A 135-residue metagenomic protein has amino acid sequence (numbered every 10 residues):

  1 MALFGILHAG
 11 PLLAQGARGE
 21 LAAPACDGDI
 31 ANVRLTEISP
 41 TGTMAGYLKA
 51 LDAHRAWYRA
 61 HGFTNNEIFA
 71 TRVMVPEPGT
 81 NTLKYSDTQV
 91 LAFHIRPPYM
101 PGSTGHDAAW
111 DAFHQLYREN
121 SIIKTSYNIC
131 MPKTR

Functional and structural regions predicted by a protein language model:
Q15-C26, A53-I68, N81-R135: An amphipathic, aromatic/His-enriched active-site/gating alpha helix that lines ligand/cofactor pockets
G16-T43: Immediate post-signal-peptide N-terminus of mature secreted/exported proteins
P40, M44, A53-A56: A contiguous binding-surface segment within folded domains or other stable secondary-structure elements
V73-T80: A cross-kingdom feature marking solvent-exposed beta-strand/loop segments within repeated, beta-rich binding/scaffold
